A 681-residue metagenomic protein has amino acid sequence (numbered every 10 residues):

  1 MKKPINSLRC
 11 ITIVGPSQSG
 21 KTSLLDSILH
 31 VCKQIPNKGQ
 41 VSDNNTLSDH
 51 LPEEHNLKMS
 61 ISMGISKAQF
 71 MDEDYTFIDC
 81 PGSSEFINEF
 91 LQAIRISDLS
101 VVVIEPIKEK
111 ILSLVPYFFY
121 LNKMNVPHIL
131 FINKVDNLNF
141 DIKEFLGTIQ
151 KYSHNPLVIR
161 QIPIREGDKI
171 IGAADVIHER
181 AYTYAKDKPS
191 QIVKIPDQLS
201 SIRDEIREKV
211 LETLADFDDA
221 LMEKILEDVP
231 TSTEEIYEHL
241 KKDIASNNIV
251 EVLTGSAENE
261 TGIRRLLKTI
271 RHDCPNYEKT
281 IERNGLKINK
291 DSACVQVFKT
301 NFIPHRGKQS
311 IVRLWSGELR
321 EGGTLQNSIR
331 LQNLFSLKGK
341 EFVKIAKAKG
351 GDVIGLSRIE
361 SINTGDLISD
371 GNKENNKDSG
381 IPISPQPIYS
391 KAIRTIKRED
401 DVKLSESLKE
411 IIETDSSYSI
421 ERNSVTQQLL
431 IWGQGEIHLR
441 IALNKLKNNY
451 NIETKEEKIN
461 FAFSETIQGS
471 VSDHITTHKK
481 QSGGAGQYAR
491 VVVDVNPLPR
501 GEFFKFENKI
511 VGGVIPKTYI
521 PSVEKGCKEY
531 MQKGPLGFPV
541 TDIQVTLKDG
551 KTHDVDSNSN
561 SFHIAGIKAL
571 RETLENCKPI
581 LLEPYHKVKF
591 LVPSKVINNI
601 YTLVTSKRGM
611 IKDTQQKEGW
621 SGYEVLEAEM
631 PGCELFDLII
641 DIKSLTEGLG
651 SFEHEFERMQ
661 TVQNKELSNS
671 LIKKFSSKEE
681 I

Functional and structural regions predicted by a protein language model:
M1-S19, K38, E105-P304, T324-L325 (+1 more regions): P-loop NTPase catalytic nucleotide-binding module
K2-L91, R95-I104, K110: P-loop NTPase switch module centered on the Walker A-proximal segment
Q18-S19, I35, S83-S84, I107-K110 (+15 more regions): Conserved nucleotide-binding/hydrolysis micro-motifs of P-loop NTPases
D273, I281-S390: Conserved nucleotide-binding/hydrolysis modules and their immediate coupling elements across P-loop/ASCE NTPase motors
L337-I467, K517-E575, I597, G609 (+2 more regions): C-terminal effector modules of nucleic-acid-centric enzymes and ribosome-associated factors
S384-K397, E507-K509, L582-V592: Short glycine-/aliphatic-rich beta-strand segments at the starts of folded cytosolic domains
P387, G486-K528: Glycine-rich, flexible beta-strand/loop modules in the N-terminal catalytic cores of phosphate-handling
E583-I681: Charged, surface-exposed alpha-helical interface/stalk elements
